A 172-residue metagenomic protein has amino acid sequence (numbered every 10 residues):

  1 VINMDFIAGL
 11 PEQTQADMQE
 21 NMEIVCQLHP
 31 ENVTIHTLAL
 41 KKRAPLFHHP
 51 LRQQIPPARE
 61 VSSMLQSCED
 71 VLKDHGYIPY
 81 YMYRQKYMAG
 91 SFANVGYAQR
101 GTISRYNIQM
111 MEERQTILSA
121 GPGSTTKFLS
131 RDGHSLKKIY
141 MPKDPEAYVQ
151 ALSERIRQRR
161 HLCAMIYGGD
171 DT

Functional and structural regions predicted by a protein language model:
V1-T172: C-terminal scaffold of the Radical SAM
